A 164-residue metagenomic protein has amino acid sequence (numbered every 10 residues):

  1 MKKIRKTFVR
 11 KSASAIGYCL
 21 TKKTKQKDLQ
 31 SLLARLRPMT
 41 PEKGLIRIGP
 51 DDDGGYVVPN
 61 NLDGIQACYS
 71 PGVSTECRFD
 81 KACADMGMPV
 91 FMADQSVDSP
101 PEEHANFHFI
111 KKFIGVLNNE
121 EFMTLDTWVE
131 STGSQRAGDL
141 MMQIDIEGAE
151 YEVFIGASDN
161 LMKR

Functional and structural regions predicted by a protein language model:
M1-R164: Phosphate/nucleotide-binding beta-alpha loop and adjacent structural elements of enzyme active sites
